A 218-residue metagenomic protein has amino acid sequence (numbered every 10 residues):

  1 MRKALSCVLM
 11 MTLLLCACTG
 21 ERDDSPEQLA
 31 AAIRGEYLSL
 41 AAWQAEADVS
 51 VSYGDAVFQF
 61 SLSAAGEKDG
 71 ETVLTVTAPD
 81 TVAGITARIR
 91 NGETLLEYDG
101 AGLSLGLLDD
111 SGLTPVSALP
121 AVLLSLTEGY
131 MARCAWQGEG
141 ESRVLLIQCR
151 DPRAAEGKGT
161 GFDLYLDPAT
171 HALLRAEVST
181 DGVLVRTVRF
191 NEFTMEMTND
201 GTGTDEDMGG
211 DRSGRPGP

Functional and structural regions predicted by a protein language model:
M1-C16: Sec-dependent bacterial lipoprotein signal peptides
A17-G66, E71, T202-P218: N-terminal leader/targeting segments and the immediate start of mature chains
L38, L96-A155: Flexible, processing/modification-adjacent segments and terminal tails in exported/periplasmic/extracellular proteins
W43-V49, A56-V76, I85, T94 (+3 more regions): One face of beta-strands
S50-S52, P79-T81, A101, P152 (+2 more regions): Hydrophobic lipid-interacting interfaces of membrane-associated proteins
D55-V57, P79-V82, E128-Y130, G157-G159: Short solvent-exposed loop/turn micro-motifs enriched in small/polar/acidic residues
G66-L119, L184: An acidic-aromatic
A132-P218: Gly/Pro-enriched, hydrophobic low-complexity segments that function as extracytoplasmic propeptides/linkers
